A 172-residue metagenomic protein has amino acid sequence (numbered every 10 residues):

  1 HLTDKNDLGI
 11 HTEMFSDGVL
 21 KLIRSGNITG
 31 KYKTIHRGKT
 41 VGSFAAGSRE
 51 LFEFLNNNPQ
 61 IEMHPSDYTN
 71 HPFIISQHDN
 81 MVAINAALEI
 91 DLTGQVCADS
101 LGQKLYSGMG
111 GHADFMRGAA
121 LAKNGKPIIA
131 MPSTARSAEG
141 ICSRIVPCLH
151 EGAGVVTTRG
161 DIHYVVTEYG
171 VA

Functional and structural regions predicted by a protein language model:
H1-A172: Conserved phosphate- and dinucleotide-binding cores of soluble alpha/beta proteins, encompassing both enzyme active
